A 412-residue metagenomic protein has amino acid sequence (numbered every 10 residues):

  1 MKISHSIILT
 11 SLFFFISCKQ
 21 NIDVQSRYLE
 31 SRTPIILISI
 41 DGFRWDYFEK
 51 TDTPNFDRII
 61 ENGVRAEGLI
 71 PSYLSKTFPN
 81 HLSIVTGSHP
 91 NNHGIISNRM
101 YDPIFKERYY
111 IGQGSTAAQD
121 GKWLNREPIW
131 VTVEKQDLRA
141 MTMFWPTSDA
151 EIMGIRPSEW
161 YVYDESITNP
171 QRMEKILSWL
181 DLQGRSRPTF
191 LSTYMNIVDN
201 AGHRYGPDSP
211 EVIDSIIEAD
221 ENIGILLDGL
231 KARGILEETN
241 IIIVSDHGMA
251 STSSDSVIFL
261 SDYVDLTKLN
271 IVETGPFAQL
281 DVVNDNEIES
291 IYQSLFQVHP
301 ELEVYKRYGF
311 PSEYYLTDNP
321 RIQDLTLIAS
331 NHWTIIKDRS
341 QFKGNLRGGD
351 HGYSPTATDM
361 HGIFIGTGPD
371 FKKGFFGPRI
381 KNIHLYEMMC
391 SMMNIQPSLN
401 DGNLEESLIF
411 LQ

Functional and structural regions predicted by a protein language model:
K2-L9: Sec-dependent signal peptide recognition, specifically the positively charged N-region followed immediately by
I16-S17: C-terminal motif of bacterial Sec signal peptides marking the signal peptidase cleavage site
Q20-R65: Active-site-proximal N-terminal segment of extracellular/periplasmic enzymes that hydrolyze or transfer
L37, N55, E218-F259: Metal-dependent active-site segment of extracytoplasmic phospho-/sulfohydrolases and closely related
F48-H93: Short, structured active-site-proximal loop/turn typified by the sulfatase FGly-forming signature C/S-X-P-X-R
S88-H89, H93-G206: His/Asp/Glu-rich, glycine-adjacent segments that coordinate divalent cations and/or stabilize oxyanion chemistry on
P170-D181, V198-T239, E289-S290, M389: A long, amphipathic alpha-helix that forms part of the scaffold/cap immediately adjacent to metal-dependent active
V272-F376, I380-M388: Active-site neighborhoods of enzymes that stabilize oxyanions during catalysis
